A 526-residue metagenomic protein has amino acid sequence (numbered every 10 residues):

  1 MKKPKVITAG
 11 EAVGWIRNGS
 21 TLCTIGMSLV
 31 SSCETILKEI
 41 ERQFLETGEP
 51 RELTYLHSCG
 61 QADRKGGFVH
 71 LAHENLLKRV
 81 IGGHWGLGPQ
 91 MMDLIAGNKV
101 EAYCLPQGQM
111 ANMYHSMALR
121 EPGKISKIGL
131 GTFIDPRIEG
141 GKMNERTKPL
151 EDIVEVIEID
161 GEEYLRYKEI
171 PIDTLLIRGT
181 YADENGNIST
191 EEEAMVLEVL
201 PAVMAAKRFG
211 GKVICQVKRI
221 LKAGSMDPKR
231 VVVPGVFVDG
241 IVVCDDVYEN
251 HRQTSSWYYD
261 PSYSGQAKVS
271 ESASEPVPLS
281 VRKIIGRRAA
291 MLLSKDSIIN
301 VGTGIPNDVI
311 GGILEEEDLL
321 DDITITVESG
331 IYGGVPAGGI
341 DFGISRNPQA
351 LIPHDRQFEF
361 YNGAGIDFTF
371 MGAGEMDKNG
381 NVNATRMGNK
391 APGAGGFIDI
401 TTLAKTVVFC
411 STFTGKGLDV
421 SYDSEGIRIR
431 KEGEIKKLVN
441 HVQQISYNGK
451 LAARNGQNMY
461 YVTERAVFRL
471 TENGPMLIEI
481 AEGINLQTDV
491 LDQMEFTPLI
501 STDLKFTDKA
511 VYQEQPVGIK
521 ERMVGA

Functional and structural regions predicted by a protein language model:
K2-G14, S28-L45, L56, Q61-H70 (+2 more regions): Conserved phosphate- and dinucleotide-binding cores of soluble alpha/beta proteins, encompassing both enzyme active
V13, R51, E275-P278, K283 (+3 more regions): Glycine-rich phosphate/ribose-binding loops and adjacent secondary-structure elements that form binding surfaces
R17, R208, S294: Short conserved AdoMet
L22, L53-L56, R79, T326: Short, well-ordered beta-strand elements
C23-S28, S32, H57-C59, G302-I305 (+2 more regions): Glycine-rich beta-strand-to-loop/alpha-helix junction loops that act as flexible
R42-L53, I323: Beta-solenoid repeat scaffold
N187, K268-V281, R288-N300, G474 (+1 more regions): Glycine-rich phosphate/diphosphate-binding loops and the adjacent beta-loop-alpha structural elements that coordinate
